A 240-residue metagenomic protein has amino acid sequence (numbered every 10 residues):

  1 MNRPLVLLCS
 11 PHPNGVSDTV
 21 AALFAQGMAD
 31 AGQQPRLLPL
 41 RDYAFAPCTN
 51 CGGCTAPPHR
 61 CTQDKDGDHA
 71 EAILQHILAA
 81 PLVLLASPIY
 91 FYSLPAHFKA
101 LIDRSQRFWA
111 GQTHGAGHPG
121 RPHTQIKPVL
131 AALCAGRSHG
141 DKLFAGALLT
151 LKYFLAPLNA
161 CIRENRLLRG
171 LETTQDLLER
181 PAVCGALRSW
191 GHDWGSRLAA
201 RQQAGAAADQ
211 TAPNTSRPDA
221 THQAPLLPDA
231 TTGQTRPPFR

Functional and structural regions predicted by a protein language model:
M1, G32-Q34, I126, N159-I162: A generic structural signal for alpha->beta connector loops
M1-A110, P181-R240: N-terminal beta1-alpha1-beta2 submodule of the flavodoxin-like/Rossmannoid cofactor-binding fold
P88, G170-L171: Flexible loop residues that form catalytic and substrate-binding hotspots at small-molecule/glycan-binding clefts
Q112-C161: Short, glycine-/small-residue-rich phosphate/pyrophosphate-handling segment
G146, L178-V183: Alpha-helix N-cap and loop-to-helix initiation/capping positions
R163-G170: Beta-strand-loop-alpha "switch" segments that mediate conformational coupling across diverse proteins
L171-L177: A short acidic, helix-capping loop that chelates divalent metal ions and anchors anionic groups
